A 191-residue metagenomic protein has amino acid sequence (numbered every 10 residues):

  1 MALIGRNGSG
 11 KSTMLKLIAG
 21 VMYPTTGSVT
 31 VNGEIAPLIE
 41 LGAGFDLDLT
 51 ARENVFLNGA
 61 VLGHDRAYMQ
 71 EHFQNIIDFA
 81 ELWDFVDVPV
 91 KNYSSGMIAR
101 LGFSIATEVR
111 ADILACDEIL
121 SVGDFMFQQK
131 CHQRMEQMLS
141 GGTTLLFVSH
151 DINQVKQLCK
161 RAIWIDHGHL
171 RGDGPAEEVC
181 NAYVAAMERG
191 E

Functional and structural regions predicted by a protein language model:
I4-R6: The feature captures the beta-strand-to-loop junction immediately N-terminal to the Walker
T25-I35, L170: ABC nucleotide-binding domain "signature motif"
F56, Y68-F85, S104: Conserved ABC ATPase "signature" region
S149-H150: H-loop/switch region of ABC-family ATPase nucleotide-binding domains
V155-Q157: A short, surface-exposed alpha-helical micro-motif characterized by mixed small hydrophobic and charged/polar residues
H167-G168, Y183: Conserved ABC ATPase "signature" C-loop
D173-G174: ABC ATPase "signature
